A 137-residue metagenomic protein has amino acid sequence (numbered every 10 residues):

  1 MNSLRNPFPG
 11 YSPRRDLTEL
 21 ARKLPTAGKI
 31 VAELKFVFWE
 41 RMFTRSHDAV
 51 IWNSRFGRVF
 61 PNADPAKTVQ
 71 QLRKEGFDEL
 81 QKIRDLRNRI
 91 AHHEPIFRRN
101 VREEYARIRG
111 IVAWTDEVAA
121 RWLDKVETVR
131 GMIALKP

Functional and structural regions predicted by a protein language model:
M1-N88, H92-V101, A106-P137: Amphipathic alpha-helical interface elements
